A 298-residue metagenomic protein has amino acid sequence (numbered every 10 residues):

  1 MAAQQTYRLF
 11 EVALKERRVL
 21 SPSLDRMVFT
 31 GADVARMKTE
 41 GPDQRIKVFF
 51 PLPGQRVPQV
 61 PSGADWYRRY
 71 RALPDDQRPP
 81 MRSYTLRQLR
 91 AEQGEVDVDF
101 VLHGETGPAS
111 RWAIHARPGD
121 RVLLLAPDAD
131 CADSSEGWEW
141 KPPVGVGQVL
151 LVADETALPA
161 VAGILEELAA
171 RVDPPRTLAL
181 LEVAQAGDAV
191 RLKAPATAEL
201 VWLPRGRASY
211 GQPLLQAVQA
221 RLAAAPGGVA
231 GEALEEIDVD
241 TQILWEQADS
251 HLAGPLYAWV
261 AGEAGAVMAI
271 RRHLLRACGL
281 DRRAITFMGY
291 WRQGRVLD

Functional and structural regions predicted by a protein language model:
M1-D298: Extended, composition-driven regions rather than compact fold-specific motifs
